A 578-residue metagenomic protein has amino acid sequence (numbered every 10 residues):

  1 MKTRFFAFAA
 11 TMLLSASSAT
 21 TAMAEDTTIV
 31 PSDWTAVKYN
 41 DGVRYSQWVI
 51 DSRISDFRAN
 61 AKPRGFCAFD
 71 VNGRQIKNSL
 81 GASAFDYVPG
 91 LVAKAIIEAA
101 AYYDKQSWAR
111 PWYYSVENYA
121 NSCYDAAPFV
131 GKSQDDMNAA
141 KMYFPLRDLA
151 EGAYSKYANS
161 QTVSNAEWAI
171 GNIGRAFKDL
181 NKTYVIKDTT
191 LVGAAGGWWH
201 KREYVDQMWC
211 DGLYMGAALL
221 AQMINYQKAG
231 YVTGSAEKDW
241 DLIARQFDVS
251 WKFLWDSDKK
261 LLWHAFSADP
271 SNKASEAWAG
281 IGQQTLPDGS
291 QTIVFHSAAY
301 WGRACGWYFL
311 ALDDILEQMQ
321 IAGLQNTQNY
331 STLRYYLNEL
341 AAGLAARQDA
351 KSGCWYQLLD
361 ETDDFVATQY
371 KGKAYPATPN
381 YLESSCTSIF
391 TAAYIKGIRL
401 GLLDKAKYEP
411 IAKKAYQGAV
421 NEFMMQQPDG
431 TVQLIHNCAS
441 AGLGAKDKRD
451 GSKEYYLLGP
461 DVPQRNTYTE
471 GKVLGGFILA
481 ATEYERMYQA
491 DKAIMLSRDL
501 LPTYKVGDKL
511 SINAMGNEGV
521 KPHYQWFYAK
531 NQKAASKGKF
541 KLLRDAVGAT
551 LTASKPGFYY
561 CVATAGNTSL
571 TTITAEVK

Functional and structural regions predicted by a protein language model:
L14-M23: C-terminal segment of classical bacterial N-terminal signal peptides
T28-G90, E98, Y102-Y114, N118-N172 (+6 more regions): CBM-like carbohydrate-recognition segments
C210-D211, A217-T391, L403-L457, Y468 (+1 more regions): Extended ligand-binding clefts on enzyme/binding-domain cores
M495-P502: Surface-exposed, proline-enriched loop/turn segments that connect beta strands in immunoglobulin-like
G507-G516: A short beta-strand segment in extracellular, disulfide-stabilized domains
G516-F527: Solvent-exposed loop segments of extracellular immunoglobulin-like
Q525-S554: Surface-exposed, flexible coil segments in extracellular/virion-facing regions
